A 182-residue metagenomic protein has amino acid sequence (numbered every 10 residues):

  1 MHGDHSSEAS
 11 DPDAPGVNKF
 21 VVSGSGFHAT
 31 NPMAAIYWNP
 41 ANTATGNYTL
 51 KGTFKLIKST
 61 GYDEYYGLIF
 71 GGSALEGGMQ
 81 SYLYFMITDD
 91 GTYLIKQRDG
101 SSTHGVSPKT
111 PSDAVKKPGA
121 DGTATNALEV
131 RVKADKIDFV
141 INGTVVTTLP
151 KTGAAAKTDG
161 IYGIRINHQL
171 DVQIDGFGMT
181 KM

Functional and structural regions predicted by a protein language model:
M1-A14: Extracellular carbohydrate-recognition regions
G16-I36: Short carbohydrate-recognition loop motifs
N31-S102: Secretory/extracellular carbohydrate-interaction modules and structurally similar beta-sandwich "look-alikes"
I36-N42, S112-A120, G163-I164: Beta-strand-rich interaction surfaces with strong enrichment in secreted/lumenal proteins
G52, A120-P150: Carbohydrate-binding surfaces in secreted/extracellular proteins
F54-L56, V132, M179: Hydrophobic beta-strand positions in extracellular immunoglobulin-like domains
S101-A127: Short, aromatic/His-centered strand-loop micro-motif at the edge of beta-sheets
L149-G176: Flexible glycan-contacting loops in extracellular carbohydrate-active proteins
